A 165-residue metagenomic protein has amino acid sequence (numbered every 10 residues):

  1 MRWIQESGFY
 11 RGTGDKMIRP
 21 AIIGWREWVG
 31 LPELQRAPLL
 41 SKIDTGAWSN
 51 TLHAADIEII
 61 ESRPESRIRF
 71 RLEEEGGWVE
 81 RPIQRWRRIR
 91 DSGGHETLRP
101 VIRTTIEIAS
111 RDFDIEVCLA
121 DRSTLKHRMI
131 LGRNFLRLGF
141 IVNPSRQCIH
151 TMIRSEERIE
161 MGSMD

Functional and structural regions predicted by a protein language model:
R2-W3, G8-D165: Pepsin/retropepsin-fold aspartyl endopeptidases
